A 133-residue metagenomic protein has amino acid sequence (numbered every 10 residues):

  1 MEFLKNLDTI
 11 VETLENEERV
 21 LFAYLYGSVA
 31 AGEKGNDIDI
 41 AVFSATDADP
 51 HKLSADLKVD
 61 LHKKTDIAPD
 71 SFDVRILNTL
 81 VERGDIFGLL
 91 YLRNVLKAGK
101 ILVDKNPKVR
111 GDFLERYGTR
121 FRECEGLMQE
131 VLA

Functional and structural regions predicted by a protein language model:
M1-F22, A30-E33, D47-A133: Catalytic core of pol beta-like nucleotidyltransferases
K34-I38: The conserved glycine-aromatic submotif of the RRM
A41-A45: Short hydrophobic/aromatic beta-strand micro-patches that form the beta-sheet surface supporting nucleotide- or nucleic
